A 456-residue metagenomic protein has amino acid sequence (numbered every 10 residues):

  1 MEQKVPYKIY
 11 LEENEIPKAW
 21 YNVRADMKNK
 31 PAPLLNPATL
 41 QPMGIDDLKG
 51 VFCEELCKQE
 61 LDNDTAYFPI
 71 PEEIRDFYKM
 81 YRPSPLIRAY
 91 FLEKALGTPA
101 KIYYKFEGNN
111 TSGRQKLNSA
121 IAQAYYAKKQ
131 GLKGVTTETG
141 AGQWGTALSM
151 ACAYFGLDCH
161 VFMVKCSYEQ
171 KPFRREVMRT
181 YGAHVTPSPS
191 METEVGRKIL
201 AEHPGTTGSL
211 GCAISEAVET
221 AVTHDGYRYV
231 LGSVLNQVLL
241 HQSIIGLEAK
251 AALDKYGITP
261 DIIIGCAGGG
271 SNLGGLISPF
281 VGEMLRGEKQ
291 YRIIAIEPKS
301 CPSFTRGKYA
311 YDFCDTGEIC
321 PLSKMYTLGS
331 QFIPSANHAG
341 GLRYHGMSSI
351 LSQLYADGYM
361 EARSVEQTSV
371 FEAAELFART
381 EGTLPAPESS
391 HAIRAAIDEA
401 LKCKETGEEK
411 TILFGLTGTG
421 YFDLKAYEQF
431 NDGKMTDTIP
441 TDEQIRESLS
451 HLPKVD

Functional and structural regions predicted by a protein language model:
E2-L132: Positively charged, low-complexity intrinsically disordered leader regions
Y67-P69, I199-Q237, I245, G257 (+3 more regions): Active-site/ligand-binding loops adjacent to catalytic centers
F106-L117, V135-W144, L235-V238, I264-G269 (+4 more regions): Active-site nucleophile and cofactor-binding loops and adjacent substrate-binding regions of central metabolic enzymes
S119, A127-C166, T259-L273, I293 (+1 more regions): A short, small-residue-rich loop immediately preceding and capping a beta-strand
A122-L132, T146-D158, R179-T180, I277-G287 (+1 more regions): Alpha-helix C-terminal capping segments
T136, W144-T207, S303-D315, A426-D432: Active-site-proximal loop->helix
A267-G275, Q367-D432: Claisen-condensing/thiolase-fold acyl-transfer catalytic domains that form or cleave C-C bonds in fatty acid
